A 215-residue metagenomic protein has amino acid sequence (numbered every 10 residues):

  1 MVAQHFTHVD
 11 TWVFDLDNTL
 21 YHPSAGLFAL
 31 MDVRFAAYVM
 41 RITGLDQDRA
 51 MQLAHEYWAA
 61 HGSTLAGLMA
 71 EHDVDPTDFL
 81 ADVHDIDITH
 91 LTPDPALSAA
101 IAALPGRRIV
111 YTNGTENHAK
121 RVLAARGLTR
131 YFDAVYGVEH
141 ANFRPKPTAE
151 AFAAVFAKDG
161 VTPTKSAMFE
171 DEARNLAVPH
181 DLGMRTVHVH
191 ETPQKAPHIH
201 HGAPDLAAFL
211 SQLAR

Functional and structural regions predicted by a protein language model:
M1-D10, A102, T115-E116, K120-R215: Asp-based, Mg2+/Mn2+-dependent phosphohydrolase catalytic module
Q4-S98, N117: N-terminal helical cap/lid subdomain that shapes the substrate entry/recognition surface in HAD-like hydrolases
N18, V110-N113, E170: Conserved residues at beta->alpha junctions
H22, V110-T112, H188: Hydrophobic residues in well-ordered beta-strands that form the structural core
S24, V39, Y57, I86 (+4 more regions): Generic anion/oxyanion-binding catalytic loop in active/binding sites
L45, V74, G106, V161 (+1 more regions): Short glycine/serine/threonine/alanine-rich loop segments
H61, L65, L80-L128, A141-E150: HAD-like small-molecule phosphatases
